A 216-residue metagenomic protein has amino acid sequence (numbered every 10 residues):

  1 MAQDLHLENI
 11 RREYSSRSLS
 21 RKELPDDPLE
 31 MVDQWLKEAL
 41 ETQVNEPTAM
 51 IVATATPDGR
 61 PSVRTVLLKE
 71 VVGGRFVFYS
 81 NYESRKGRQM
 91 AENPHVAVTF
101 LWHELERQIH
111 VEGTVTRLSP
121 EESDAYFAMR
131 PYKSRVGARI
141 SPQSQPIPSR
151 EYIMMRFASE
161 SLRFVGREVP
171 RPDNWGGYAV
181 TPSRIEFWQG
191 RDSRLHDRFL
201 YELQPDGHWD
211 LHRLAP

Functional and structural regions predicted by a protein language model:
M1-P216: Binding-site signature for planar aromatic cofactors or substrates
